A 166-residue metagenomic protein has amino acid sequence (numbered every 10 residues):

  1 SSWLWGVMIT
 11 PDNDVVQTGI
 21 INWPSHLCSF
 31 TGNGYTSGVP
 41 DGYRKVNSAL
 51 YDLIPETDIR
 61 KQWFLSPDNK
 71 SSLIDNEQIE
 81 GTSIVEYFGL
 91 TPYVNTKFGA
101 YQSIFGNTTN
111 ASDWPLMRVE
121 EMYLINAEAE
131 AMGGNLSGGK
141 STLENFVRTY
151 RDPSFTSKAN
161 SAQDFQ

Functional and structural regions predicted by a protein language model:
S1-I21, Y51-Q166: Acidic/polar-rich alpha-helix caps and helix-coil junctions
T10-Y43: His/Glu-based metal-binding/catalytic segments typifying zinc-dependent metallopeptidases
V46-N47: Periplasmic/extracellular electron-transfer cofactor-ligation site, primarily the c-type cytochrome heme-c attachment
